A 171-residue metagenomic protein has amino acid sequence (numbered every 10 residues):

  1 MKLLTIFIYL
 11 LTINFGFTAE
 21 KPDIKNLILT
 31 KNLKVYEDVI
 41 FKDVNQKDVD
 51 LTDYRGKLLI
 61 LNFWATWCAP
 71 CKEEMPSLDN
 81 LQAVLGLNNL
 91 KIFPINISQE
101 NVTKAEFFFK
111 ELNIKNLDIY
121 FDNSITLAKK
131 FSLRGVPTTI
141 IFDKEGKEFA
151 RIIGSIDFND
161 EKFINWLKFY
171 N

Functional and structural regions predicted by a protein language model:
L4-I13: Sec-dependent N-terminal signal peptides
N14-T18: Sec/Tat signal peptide C-region and signal peptidase I cleavage site
A19-L51: N-terminal "domain-start" segment that seeds a small globular fold
D50-K72: Short active-site neighborhood of thiol/selenol oxidoreductases, capturing the structured segment around
Y54-K57, L87, I114-N116, L133: Active-site acidic short loop of glycosyltransferases
E73-L112, N123-K129: Structural microenvironment flanking redox-active thiols in thiol-disulfide oxidoreductases
F107-K115, D122-W166: Thiol/disulfide oxidoreductase modules built on the thioredoxin-like
